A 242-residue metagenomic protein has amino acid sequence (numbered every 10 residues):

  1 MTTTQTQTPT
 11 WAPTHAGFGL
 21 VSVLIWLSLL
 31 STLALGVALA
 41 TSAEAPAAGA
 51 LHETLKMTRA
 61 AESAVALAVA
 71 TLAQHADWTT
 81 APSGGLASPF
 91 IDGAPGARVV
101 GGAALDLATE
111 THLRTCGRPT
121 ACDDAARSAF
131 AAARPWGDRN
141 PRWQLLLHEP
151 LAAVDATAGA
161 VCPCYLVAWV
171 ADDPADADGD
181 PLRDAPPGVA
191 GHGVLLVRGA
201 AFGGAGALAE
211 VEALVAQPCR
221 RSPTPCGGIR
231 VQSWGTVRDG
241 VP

Functional and structural regions predicted by a protein language model:
M1-A16: N-terminal leader/signal peptides at the extreme start of proteins
T2, F18-W26, T32-L39, E44-K56 (+1 more regions): Conserved functional hotspots that engage anionic ligands or polymers and/or phospholipid headgroups
